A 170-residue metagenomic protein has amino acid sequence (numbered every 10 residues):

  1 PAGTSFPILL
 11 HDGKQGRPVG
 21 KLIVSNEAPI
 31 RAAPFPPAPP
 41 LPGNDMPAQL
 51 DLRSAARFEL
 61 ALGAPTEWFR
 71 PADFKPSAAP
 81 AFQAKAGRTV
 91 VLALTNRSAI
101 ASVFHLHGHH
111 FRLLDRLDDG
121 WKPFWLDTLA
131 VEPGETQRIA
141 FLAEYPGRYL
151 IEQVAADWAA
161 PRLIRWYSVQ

Functional and structural regions predicted by a protein language model:
P1-A101, E144-R148, E152-Q170: Extended terminal and domain-junction accessory segments
P1-A2, A78-A84, G108, R112-Y145: Extracytoplasmic beta-sandwich strand-turn segments characteristic of Greek-key/jelly-roll folds
V103-H105: Beta-strand signatures of extracellular beta-sandwich domains
